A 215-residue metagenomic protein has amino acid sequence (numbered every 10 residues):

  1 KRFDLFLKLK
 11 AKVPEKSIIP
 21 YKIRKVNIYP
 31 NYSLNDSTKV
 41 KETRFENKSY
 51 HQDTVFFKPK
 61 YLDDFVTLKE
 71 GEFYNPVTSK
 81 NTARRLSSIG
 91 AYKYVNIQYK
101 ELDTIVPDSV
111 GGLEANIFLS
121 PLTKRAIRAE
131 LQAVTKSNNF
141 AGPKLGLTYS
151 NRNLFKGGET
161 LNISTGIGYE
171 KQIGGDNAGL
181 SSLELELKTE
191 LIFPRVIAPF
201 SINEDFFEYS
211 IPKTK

Functional and structural regions predicted by a protein language model:
K1-R84, S88-Y99: Acidic, glycine-rich low-complexity/disordered segments
V55-F56, N75-T78, T82-K215: Gram-negative/organellar outer-membrane beta-barrel architecture
